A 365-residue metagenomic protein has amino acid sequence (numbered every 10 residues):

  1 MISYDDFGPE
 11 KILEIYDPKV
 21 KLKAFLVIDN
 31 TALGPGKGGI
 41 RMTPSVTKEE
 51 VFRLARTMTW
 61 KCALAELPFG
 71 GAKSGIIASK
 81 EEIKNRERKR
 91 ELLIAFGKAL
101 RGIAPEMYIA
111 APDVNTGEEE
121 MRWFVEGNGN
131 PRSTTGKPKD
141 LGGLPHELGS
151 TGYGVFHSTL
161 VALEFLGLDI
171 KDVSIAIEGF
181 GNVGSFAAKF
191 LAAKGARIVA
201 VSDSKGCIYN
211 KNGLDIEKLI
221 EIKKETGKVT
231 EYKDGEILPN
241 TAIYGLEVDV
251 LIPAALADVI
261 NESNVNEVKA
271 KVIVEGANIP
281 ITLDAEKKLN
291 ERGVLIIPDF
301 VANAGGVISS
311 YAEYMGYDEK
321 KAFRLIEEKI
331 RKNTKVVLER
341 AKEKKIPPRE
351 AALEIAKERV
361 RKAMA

Functional and structural regions predicted by a protein language model:
M1-Y16: Short, Gly/Pro- and small/polar-rich lid/capping loops
K19-A32, A63-G70: N-terminal glycine-rich anion-binding loops that anchor highly charged ligand groups
I28-W60: N-terminal cap/recognition module
C62-I170: Glycine/serine-rich phosphate-binding loop and adjoining beta1-alpha1 elements at the start of nucleotide-handling
K137-P138, G142, H146-E247: Glycine-rich phosphate/diphosphate-binding loop of Rossmann-like nucleotide-binding domains
L163, K271-A365: Adenosine-phosphate binding glycine-rich loop
G206-I296: Rossmann-like adenosine-cofactor binding region
